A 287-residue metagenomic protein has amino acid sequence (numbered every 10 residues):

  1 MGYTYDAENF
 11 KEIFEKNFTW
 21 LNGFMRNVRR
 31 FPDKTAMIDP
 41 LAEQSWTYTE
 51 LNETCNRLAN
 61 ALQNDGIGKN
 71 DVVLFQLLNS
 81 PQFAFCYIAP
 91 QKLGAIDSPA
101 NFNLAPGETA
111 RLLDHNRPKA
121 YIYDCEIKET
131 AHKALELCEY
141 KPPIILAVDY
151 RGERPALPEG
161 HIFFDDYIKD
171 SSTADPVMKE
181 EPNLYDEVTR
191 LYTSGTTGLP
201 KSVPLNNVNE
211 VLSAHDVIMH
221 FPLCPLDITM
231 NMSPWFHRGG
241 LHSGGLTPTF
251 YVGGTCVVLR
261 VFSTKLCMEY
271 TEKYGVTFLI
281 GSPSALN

Functional and structural regions predicted by a protein language model:
M1-W46, E50-D65, K69, E139 (+2 more regions): N-lobe entry segment of adenylate-forming
P32-T35, A147, E159-I162, K169-Y192 (+2 more regions): Conserved pre-ATP/AMP-binding loop-to-beta segment of ANL
P40, Q44-S45, N60-G107: Conserved AMP-binding/adenylate-forming
S45-T49, E181, V188-L212: Conserved AMP-binding A3 loop
N52-L58, K169-A174, L184, V203-P225 (+3 more regions): Conserved structural elements of the adenylate-forming
N64-D65, K92-D166: Structural core segment of the AMP-binding/adenylate-forming
L78, Y123-K133, R151, S233-P234 (+2 more regions): Adenylate-forming
V211-I228, F236-I280: Conserved AMP-binding/adenylation subdomain of ANL enzymes
